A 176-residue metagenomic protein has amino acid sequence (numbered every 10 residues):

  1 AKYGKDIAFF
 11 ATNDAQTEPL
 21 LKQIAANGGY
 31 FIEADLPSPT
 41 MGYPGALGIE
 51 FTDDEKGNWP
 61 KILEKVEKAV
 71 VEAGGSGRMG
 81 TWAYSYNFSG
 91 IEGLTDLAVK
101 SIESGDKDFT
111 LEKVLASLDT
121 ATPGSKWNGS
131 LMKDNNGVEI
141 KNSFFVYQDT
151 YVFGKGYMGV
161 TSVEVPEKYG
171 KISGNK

Functional and structural regions predicted by a protein language model:
A1-K176: A residue-level marker of the well-folded mature domains of exported/periplasmic proteins
